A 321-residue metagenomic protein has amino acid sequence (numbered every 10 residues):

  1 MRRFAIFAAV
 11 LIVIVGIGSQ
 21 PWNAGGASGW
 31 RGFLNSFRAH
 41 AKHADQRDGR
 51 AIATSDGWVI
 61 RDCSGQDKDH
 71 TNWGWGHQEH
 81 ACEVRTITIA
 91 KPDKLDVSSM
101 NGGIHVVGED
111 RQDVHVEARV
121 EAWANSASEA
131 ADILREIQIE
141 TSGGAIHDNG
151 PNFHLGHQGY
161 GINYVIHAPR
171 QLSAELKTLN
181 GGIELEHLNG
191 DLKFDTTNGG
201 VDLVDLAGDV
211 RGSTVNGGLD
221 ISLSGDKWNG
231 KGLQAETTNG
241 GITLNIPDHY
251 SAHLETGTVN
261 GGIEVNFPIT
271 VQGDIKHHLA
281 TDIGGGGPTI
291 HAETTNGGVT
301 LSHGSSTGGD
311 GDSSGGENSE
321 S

Functional and structural regions predicted by a protein language model:
R2-D113, E121-S126, A130, H154-G161 (+3 more regions): Short acidic/polar N-terminal linker immediately downstream of export determinants
D45-D48, N180, E184, D191 (+5 more regions): Asp/Glu-rich intrinsically disordered low-complexity tracts
D67-D69, W73-K94, G103-H105, A130-D195 (+4 more regions): Right-handed parallel beta-helix
T88, V210-T214, G218-S321: Short, surface-exposed interaction patches in beta-rich subdomains that mediate adhesion/assembly near membranes
E109-R111, S142, K227-W228, H249: Short strand-connecting beta-turns/loops that link adjacent beta-strands
D113-V120, A252-L254: A compact, surface-exposed functional segment
